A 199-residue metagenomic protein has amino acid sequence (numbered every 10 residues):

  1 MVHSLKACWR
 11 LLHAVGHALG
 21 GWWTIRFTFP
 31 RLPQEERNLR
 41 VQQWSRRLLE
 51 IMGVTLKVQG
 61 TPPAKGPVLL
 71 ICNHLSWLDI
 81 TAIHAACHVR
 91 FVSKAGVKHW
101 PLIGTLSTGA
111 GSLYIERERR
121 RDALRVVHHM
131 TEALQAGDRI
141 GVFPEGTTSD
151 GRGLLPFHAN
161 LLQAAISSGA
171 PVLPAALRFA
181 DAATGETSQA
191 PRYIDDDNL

Functional and structural regions predicted by a protein language model:
M1-K57, T105-A110: A transmembrane-helix-recognition feature enriched in membrane-embedded lipid enzymes and envelope glyco-/phospholipid
C8, V41-K94, D150: Conserved H-X4-D acyltransferase segment
R46, I51-G60, I80, K98 (+4 more regions): Soluble, non-transmembrane catalytic domains of enzymes that act on hydrophobic metabolites at membranes
G66, H99-P101, D122-L124, D150 (+1 more regions): Generic structural signal for helix capping and beta-alpha/helix-loop junctions
P67-L69, S112, R139-F143, P171: Residue-level preference for the first positions of well-ordered beta-strands
W77-H129, L134, D138: Membrane-embedded segments
L102-G104, R152-L199: A cross-family acyltransferase "interaction/gating" segment
A133-L162: Catalytic-site beta-strand/loop segments enriched in glycine and acidic/polar residues
